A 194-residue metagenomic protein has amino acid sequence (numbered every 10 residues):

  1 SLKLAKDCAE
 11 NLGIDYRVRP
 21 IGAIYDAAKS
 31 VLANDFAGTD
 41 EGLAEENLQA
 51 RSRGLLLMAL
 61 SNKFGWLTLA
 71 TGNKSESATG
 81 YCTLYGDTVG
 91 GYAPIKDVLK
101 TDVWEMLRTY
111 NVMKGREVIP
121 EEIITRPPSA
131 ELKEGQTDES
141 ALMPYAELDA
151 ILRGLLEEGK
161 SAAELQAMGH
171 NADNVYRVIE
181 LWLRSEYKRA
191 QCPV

Functional and structural regions predicted by a protein language model:
S1-V194: ATP/NTP-dependent adenylation/nucleotidyl-transfer catalytic domains that generate, transfer, or process NMP-activated
